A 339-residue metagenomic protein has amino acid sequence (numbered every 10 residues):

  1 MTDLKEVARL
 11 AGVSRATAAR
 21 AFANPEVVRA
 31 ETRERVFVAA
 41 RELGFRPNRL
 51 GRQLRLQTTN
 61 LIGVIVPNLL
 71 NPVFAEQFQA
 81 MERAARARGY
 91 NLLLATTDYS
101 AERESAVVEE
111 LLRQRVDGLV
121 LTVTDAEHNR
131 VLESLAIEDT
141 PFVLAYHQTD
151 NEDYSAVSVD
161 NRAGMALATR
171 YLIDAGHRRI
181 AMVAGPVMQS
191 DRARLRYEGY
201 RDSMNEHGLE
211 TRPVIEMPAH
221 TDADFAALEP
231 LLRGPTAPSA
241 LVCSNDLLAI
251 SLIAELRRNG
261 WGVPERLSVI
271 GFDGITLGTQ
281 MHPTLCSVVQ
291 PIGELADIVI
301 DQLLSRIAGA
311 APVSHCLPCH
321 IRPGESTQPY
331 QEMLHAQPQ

Functional and structural regions predicted by a protein language model:
M1-N60, Q337-P338: N-terminal helix-turn-helix DNA-binding module of bacterial transcription factors
S14, D117, H177-R179, E210 (+1 more regions): Short acidic/polar active-site loop segments enriched in Thr and Asp
E34, F45-G118, P186, D191 (+1 more regions): Amphipathic helical "hinge" segments at domain boundaries
P67-E76, A95-R103, V157-L167, V183-A227 (+4 more regions): Hinge/beta->alpha junction and helix N-cap segments in small-molecule ligand-binding domains
Y99, L121-L167, V187, L247 (+1 more regions): Flexible loop/hinge segments that line or gate small-molecule binding clefts
R178-R179, T211-V214, G262-V269: Short acidic capping loops at alpha-helix termini that bridge into adjacent secondary structure
A226-Q339: Flexible loop/turn connectors
